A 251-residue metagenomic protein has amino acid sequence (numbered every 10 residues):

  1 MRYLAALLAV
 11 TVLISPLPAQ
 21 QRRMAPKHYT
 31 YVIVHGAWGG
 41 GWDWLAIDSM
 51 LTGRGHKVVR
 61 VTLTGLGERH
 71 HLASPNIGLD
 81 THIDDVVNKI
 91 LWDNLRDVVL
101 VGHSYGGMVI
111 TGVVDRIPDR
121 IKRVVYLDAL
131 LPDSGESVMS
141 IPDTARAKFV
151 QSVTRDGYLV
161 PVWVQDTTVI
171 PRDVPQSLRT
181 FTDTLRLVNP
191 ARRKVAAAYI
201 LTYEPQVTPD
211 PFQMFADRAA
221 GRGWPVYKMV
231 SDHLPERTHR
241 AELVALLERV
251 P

Functional and structural regions predicted by a protein language model:
A5-S15: Bacterial N-terminal signal peptides
P26-E68: Conserved HGGG/HGGXW glycine-rich cap/lid loop of the alpha/beta-hydrolase fold
K57, G65-V98, D115-R116, I141-D143: Active-site loop/oxyanion-hole signature of alpha/beta-hydrolase fold enzymes
T62, V98-V99, K122-V125: Residue in the alpha/beta-hydrolase core beta-strand immediately N-terminal to the catalytic nucleophile
P75, D115, D119-I121, V125-L159 (+2 more regions): Flexible "cap/lid" loop of the alpha/beta hydrolase fold
V101-G102, G106, I110: Gly/Ala-rich beta-loop-alpha elbow adjacent to hydrolase catalytic centers
P171-P190, P211: Active-site nucleophile elbow and catalytic-triad environment of alpha/beta-hydrolase enzymes
Y203-V230, L234-R237, E242, L247-V250: Conserved loop-alpha-helix segment in the C-terminal half of the alpha/beta-hydrolase fold that carries the catalytic
